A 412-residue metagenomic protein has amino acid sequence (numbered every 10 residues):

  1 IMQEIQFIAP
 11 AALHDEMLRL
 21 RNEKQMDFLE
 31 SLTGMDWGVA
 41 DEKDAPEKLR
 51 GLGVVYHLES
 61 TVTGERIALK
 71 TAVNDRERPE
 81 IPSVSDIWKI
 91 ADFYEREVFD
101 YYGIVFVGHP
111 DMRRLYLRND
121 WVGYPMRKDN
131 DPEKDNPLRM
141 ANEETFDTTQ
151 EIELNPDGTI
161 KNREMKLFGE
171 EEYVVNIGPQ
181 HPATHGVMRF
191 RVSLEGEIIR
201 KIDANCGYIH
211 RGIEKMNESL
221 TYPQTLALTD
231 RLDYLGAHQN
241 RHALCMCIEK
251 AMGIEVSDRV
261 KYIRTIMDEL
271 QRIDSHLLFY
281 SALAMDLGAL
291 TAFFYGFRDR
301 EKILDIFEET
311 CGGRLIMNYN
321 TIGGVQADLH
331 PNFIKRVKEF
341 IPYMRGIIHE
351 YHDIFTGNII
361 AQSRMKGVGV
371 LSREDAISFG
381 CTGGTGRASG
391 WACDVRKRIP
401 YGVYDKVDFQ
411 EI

Functional and structural regions predicted by a protein language model:
I1-I198, A361-G367: Terminal low-complexity/charged segments
D157-H185, S193-I412: Active-site bordering "gate/hinge" segments that shape substrate access to catalytic or cofactor-binding pockets
